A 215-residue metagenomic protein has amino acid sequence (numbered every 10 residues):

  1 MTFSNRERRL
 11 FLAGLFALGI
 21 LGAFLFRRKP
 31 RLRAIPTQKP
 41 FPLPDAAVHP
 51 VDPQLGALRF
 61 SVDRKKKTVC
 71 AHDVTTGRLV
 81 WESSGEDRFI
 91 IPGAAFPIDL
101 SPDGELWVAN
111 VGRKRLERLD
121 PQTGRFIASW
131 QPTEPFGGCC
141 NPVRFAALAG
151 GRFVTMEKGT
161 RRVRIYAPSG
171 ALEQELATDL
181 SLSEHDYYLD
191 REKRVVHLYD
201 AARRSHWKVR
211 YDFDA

Functional and structural regions predicted by a protein language model:
S4, L10-A215: Eukaryotic scaffold repeat domains enriched in small/polar residues
